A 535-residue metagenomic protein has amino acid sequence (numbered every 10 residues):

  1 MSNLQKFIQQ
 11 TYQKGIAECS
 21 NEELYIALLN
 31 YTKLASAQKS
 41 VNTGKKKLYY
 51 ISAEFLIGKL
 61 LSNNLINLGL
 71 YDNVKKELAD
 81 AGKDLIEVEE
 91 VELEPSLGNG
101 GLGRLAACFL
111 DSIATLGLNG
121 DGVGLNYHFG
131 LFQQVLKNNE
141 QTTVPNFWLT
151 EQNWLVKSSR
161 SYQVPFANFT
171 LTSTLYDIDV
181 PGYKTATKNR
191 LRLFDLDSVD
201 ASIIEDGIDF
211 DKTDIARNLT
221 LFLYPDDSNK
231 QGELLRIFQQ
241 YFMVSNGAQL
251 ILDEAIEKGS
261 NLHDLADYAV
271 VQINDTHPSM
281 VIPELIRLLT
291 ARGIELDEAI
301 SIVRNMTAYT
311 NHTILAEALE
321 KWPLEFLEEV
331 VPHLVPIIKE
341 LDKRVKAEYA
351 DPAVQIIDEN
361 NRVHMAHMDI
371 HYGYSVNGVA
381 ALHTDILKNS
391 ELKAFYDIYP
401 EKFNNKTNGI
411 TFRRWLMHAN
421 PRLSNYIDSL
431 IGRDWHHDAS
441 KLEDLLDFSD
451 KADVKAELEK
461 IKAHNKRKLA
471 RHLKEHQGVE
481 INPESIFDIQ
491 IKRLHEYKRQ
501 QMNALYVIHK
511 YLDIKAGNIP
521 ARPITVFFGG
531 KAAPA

Functional and structural regions predicted by a protein language model:
M1-A535: A conserved ligand/cofactor-binding region detector
